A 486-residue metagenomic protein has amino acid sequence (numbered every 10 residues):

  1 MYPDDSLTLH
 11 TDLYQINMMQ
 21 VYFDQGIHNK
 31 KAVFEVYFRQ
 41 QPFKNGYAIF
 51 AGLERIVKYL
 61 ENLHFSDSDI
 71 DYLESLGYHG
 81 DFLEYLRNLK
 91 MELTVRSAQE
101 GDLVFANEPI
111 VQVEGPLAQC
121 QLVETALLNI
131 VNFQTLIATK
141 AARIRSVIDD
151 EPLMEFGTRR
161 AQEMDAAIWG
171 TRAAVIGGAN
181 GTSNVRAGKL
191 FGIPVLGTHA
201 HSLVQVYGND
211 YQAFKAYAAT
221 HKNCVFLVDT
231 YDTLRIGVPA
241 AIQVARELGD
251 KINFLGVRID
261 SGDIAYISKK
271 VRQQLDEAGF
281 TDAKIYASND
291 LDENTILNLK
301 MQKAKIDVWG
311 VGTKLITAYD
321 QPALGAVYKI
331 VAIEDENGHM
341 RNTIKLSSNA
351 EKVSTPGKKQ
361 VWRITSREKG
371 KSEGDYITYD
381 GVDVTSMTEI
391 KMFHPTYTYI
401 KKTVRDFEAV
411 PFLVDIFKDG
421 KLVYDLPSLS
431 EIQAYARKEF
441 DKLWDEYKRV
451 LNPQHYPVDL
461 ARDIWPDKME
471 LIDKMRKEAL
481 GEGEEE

Functional and structural regions predicted by a protein language model:
M1-K30, K44-N45, A278, A283 (+1 more regions): Gly/Ser/Thr/Ala-enriched C-terminal appendages of enzymes
M1-K31, Q40-P42, G77, L83-E92 (+9 more regions): Buried, small/hydrophobic-residue-enriched core segments of structured protein domains
K30-N88: N-terminal, Lys/Arg-enriched amphipathic/low-complexity engagement segments that precede the first folded domain
V33-E35, E92, L153, V327 (+1 more regions): A residue-level signal for beta-strand positions that form part of recognition/binding surfaces within mature
G52-R55, L136, S428-I432: Short amphipathic alpha-helical segments
D71-Y72, T139-R143, G157, K448-H455: Short coil/turn segments at secondary-structure boundaries
S75-L83, E163, E389-Y397: Short, positively charged
